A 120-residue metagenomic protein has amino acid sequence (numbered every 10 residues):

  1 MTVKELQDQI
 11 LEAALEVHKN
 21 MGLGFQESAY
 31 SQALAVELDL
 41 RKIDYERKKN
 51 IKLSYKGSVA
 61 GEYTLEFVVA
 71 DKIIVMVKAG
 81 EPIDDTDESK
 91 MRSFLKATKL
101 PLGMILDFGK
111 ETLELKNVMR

Functional and structural regions predicted by a protein language model:
M1-D44, L113, M119-R120: Solvent-exposed, charged helical/coil patches that constitute nucleic-acid or partner-interaction surfaces
G22, Y45, F67-I83, F94: Conserved catalytic cores of phosphodiester-cleaving nucleases, focusing on short active-site segments
S31, I51, F108: Residue-level "edge-of-site" marker
R41-S54: A short acidic/basic microdomain associated with nuclease active sites
V59-Y63: A short, glycine/Asx- and small/polar-enriched loop/turn that sits immediately N-terminal to a beta-strand
K78-R120: Nucleic-acid nuclease catalytic cores
